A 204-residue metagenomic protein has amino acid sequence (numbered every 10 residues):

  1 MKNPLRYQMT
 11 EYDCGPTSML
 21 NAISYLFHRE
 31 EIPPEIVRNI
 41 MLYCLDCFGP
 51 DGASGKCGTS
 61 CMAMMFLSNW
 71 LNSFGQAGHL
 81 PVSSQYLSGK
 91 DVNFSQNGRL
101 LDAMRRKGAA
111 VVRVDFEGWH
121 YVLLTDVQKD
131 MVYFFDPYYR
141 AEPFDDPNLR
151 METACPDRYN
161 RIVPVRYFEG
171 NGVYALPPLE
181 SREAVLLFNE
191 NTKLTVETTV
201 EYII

Functional and structural regions predicted by a protein language model:
M1-G89: Cysteine-nucleophile protease catalytic domains, especially the papain-like/related folds used in DUB/UBL proteases
M1-T10, N21, R99, F188-I204: Active-site-adjacent structural elements in enzyme catalytic domains
E31-M41, K56-M65, F94-N97, D145-P147 (+3 more regions): General structural signal for secondary-structure boundaries
I40-C44, A63-L67, R99-M104, A109 (+2 more regions): Generic hydrophobic, helix-prone segments enriched in Leu/Val/Ile
G55-T59, V92, F116, T195-V196: Alpha-helix N-cap/loop-to-helix boundary motif
L67-V82, V112-V127, L149-N160: Hydrophobic transmembrane alpha-helix bundles
Q85-Y139, P143: Active-site-adjacent substructure of cysteine-protease-like catalytic cores
R105-R106, V127-I204: Noncatalytic regulatory segments and standalone regulatory/sensor domains
